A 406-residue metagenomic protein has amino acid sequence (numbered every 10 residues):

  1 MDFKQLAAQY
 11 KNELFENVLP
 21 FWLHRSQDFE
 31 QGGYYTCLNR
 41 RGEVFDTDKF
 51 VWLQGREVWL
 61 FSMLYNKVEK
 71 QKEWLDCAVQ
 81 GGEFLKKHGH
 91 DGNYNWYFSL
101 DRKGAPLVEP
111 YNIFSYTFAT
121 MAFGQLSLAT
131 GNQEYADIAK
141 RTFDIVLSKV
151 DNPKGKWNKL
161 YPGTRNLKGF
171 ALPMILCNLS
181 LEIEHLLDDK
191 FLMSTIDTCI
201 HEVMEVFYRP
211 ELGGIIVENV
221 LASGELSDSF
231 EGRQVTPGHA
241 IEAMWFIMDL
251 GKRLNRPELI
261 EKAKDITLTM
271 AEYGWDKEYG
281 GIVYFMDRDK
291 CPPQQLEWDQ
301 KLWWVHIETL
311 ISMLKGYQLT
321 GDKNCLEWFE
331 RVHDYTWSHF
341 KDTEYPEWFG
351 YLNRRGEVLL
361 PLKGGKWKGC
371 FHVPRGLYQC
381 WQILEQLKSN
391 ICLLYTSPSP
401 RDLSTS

Functional and structural regions predicted by a protein language model:
M1-S397: Glycan-recognition and catalytic cores of secretory/periplasmic carbohydrate-active enzymes
Y395-S406: Single conserved hydrophobic/aromatic residue that forms the stacking wall/gate of nucleotide- or nucleobase-binding
